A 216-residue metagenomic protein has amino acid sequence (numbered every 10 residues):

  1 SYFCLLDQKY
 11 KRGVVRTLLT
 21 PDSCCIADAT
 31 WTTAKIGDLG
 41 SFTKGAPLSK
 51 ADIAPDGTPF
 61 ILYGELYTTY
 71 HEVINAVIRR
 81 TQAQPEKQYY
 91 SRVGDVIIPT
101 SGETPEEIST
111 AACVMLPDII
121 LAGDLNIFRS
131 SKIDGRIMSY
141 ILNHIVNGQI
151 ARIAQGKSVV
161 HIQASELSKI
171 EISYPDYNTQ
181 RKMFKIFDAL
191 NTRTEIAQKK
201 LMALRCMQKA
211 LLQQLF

Functional and structural regions predicted by a protein language model:
S1-T33, K199-F216: Short amphipathic coiled-coil heptad-repeat segments
D22-A46, K169, S173-T179: Non-catalytic DNA-recognition/assembly elements of restriction-modification systems
A29-T30, S49-D56, I153-A154: Short coil/turn segments at secondary-structure boundaries
A34-G37, G64, G123, S165: Structural detector for helix-capping/boundary residues
G37-K50, G64-D95, I119: Sequence-specific dsDNA recognition surfaces
P47-L48, I119-L125, H144, Q155-T179: A short glycine-rich beta-alpha junction/loop motif
L62-Y63, T81-I145: A short beta-sheet element
D176-L204: Extended amphipathic alpha-helical segments enriched in small hydrophobics
